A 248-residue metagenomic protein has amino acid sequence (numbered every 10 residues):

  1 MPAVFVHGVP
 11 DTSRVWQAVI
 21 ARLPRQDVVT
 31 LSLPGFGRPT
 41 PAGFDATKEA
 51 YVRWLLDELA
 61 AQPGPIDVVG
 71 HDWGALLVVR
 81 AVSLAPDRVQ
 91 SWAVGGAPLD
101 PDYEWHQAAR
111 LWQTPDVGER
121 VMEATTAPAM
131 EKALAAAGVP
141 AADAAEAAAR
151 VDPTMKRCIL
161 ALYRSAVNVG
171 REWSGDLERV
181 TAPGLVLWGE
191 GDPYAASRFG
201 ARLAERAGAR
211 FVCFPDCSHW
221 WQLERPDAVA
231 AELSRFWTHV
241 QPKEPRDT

Functional and structural regions predicted by a protein language model:
M1-T40: Conserved HGGG/HGGXW glycine-rich cap/lid loop of the alpha/beta-hydrolase fold
V4-G8, H71, W188: The conserved beta1-alpha1 loop
V29-V69, A231: Active-site loop/oxyanion-hole signature of alpha/beta-hydrolase fold enzymes
G70, G74, V78: Gly/Ala-rich beta-loop-alpha elbow adjacent to hydrolase catalytic centers
S83, S91-V121: Flexible "cap/lid" loop of the alpha/beta hydrolase fold
Y103, E123-E178: Conserved alpha/beta-hydrolase catalytic His-Asp/Glu region
T154-E205, C213-P215: Conserved serine/cysteine hydrolase catalytic core
F214-A230: Catalytic histidine-centered segment of alpha/beta-hydrolase-like enzymes
